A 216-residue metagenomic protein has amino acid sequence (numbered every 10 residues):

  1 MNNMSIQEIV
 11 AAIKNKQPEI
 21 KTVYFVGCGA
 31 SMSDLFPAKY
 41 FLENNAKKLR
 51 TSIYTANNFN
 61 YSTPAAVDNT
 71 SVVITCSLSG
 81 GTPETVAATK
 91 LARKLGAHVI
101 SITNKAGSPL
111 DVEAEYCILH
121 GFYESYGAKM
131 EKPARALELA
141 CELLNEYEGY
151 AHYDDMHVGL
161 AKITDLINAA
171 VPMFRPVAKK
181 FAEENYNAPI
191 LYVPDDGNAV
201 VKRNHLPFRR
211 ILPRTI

Functional and structural regions predicted by a protein language model:
M1-K21, I118, E124-A128, R135-I216: Active-site phosphate/pyrophosphate-binding segments
P18-G149, G159, P213: Glycine-rich phosphate-binding loops that contact phosphosugars or nucleotide phosphates
